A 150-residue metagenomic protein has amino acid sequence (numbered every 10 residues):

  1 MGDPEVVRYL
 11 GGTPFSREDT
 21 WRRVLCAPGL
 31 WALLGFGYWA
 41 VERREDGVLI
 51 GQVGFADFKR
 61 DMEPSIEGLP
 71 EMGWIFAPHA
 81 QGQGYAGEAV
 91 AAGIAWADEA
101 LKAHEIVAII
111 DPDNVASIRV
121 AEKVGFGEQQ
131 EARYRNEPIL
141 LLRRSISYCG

Functional and structural regions predicted by a protein language model:
M1-Y9, D19, A40-G150: Acyl-donor (CoA/ACP) binding surface of acyl/acetyltransferases
G12-F15: PAS/PAS-like sensory domain cap-loop motif
R17-L25: An amphipathic alpha-helix signature
L25-C26, E128: A generic local structural motif
C26-A27, W96: A generic secondary-structure signal
A27-A40: A short helix-loop-beta-strand connector motif used in the catalytic cores of GNAT acetyltransferases and, in some
